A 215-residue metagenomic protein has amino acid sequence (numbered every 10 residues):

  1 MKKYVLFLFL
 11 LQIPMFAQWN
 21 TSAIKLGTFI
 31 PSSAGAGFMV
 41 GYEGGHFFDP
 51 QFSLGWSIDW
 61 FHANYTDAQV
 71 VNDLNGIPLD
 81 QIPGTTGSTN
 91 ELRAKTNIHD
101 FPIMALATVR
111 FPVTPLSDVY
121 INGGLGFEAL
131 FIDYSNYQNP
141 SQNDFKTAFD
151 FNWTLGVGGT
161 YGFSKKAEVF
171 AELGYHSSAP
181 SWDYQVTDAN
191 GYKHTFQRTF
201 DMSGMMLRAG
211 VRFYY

Functional and structural regions predicted by a protein language model:
Y4-I13: Sec-dependent N-terminal signal peptides
M15-W19: Boundary at the C-terminal end of the N-terminal hydrophobic targeting segment
N20-V40: Transmembrane beta-strand segments that form the barrel wall of outer-membrane beta-barrel proteins
G27-I30, T89-K95, Q138-F145, K193-R198: Extracellular loop and loop/strand-boundary signature of outer-membrane beta-barrel proteins
A34-V40, N97-I103, S117, N143 (+2 more regions): Residues that define the transmembrane beta-barrel architecture of outer-membrane proteins
G35-V40, T66-D73, F131-S141, W182-N190: Outer-membrane beta-barrel translocator domains and adjoining extracellular loop/strand segments of Gram-negative
G45-Q138, Y161-K166, M202-Y215: Gram-negative (and chloroplast) outer-membrane scaffold detector with strong preference for beta-barrel transmembrane
T66-D67, L155, F163-Y215: Predominantly the C-terminal beta-signal and adjacent terminal strand-loop region of outer-membrane beta-barrel
